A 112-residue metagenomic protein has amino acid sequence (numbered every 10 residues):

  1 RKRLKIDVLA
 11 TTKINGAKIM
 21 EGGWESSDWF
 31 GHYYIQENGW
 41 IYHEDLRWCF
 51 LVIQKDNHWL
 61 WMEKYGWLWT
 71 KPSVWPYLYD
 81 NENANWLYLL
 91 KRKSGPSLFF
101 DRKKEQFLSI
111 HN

Functional and structural regions predicted by a protein language model:
R1-D7: Surface beta-loop-beta hairpin patches that serve as ligand-binding interfaces in beta-rich domains
L9-N112: Repetitive, compositionally biased segments used for assembly/scaffolding
